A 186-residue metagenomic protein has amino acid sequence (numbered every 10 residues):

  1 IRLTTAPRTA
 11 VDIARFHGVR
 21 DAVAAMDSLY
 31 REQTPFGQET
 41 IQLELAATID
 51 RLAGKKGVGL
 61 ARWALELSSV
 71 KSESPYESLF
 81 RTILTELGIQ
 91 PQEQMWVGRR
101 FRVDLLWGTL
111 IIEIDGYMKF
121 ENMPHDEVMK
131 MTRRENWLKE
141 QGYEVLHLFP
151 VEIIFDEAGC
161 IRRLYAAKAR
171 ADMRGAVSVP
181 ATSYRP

Functional and structural regions predicted by a protein language model:
I1-Q90: Phosphate-handling catalytic interfaces
L43-K56, V97-I111: Short, composition-biased local secondary-structure segments
Q92-Q94: Glutamine-centric residue-chemistry signal
W96-F101, W107, I111-P186: Basic, glycine-rich
